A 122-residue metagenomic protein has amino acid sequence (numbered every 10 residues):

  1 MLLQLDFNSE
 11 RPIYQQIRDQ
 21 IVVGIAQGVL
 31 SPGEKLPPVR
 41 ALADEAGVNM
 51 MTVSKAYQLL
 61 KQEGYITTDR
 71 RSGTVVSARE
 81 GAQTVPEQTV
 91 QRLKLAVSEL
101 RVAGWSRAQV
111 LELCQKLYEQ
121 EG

Functional and structural regions predicted by a protein language model:
M1-K35, E87-G122: Extreme N-terminal segment that seeds HTH/winged-HTH DNA-binding domains in transcriptional regulators
K35-A46: A short alpha-helical element within helix-turn-helix/winged-helix DNA-binding domains across DNA-binding proteins
L36, T68-V76, E80-G81: Short, Lys/Arg-rich nucleic-acid/phosphate-binding segment
E45, Q62-G64, A103, Q120: Residue cluster at the C-terminal edge of the helix-turn-helix DNA-binding motif
M51: Key DNA-contact positions within bacterial/archaeal DNA-binding proteins
Y57-Q58: Short, hydrophobic-biased segments on the C-terminal half of alpha helices that form "recognition helices"
